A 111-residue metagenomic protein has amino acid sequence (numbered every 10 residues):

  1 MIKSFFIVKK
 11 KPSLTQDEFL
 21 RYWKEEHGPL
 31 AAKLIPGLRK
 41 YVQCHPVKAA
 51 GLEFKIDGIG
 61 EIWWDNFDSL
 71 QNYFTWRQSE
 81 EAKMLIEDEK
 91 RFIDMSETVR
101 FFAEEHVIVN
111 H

Functional and structural regions predicted by a protein language model:
M1-H111: Macromolecular interaction modules
